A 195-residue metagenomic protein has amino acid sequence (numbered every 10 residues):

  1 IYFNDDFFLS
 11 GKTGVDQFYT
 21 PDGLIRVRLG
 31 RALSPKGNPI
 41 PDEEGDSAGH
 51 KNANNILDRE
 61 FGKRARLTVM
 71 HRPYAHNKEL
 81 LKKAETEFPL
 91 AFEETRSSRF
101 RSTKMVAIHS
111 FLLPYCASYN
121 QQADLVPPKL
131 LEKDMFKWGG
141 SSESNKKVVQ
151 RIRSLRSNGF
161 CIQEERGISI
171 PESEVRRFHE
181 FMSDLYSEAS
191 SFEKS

Functional and structural regions predicted by a protein language model:
I1, F7-S195: ER/Golgi luminal nucleotide-sugar-dependent glycosyltransferases, focusing on the catalytic module
